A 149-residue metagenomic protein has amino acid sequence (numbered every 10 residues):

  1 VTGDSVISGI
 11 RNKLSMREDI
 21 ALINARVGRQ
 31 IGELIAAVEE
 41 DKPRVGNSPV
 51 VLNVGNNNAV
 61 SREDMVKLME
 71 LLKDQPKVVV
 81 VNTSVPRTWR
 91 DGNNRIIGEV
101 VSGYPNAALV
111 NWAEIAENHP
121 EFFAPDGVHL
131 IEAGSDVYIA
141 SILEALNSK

Functional and structural regions predicted by a protein language model:
V1-K67, V85-R95: Conserved SGNH/GDSL esterase-like catalytic core that processes O-acyl groups on lipids and polysaccharides
T2, N24-R26, V81, V110-I115: Conserved beta-strand termini and adjacent loop/short-helix elements that scaffold enzyme active sites in alpha/beta
E18-I20, V45-V50, K73-V79, Y104-A108 (+1 more regions): Loop/turn elements at helix/coil->beta-strand transitions in domains of secreted/extracellular proteins
V27-I31, V50-N53, V78-V81, N106-L109 (+1 more regions): Short, surface-exposed, polar/charged, turn-prone segments marking secondary-structure boundaries
A36-E40, E63, K67-E70, S102-G103 (+2 more regions): Polar/charged alpha-helical tracts
V66-S84: Surface-exposed, polar helix/loop patches in the mature regions of secreted/periplasmic/lumenal proteins that form
R90-K149: Catalytic His-Asp segment of secreted/periplasmic serine-dependent ester chemistry enzymes
